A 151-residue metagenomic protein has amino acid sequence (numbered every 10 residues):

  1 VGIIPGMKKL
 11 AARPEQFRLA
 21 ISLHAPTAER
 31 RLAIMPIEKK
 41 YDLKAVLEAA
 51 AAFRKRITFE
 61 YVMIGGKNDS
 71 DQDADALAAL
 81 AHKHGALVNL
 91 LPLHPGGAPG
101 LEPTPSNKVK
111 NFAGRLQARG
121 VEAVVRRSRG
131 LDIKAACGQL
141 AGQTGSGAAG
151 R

Functional and structural regions predicted by a protein language model:
V1-V124: Conserved AdoMet/S-adenosylmethionine-binding subsite of the radical SAM
S128-R151: Radical SAM enzyme core and accessory elements
